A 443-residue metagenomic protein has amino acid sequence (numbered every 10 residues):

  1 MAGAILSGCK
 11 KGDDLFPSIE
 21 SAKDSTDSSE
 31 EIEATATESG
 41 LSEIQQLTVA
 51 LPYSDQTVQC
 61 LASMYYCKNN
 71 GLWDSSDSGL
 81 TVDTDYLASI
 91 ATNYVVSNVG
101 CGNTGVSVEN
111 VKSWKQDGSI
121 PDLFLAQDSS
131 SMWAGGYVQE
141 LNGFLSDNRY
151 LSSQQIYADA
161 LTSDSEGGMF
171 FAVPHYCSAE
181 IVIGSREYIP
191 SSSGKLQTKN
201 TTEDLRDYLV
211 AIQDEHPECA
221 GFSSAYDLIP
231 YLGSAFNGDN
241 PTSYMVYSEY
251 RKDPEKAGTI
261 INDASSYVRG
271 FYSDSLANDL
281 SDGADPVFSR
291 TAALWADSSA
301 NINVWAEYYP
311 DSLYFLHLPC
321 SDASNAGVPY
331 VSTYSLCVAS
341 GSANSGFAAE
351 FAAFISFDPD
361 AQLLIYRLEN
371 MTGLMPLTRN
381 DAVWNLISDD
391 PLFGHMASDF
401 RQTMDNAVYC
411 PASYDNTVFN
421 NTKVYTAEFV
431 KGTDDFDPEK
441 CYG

Functional and structural regions predicted by a protein language model:
L6-G8: C-terminal motif of bacterial Sec signal peptides marking the signal peptidase cleavage site
Y53-V95: Short, polar/charged alpha-helical segment
D85-I156, S192-S193, P286, A293-L294: Extracytoplasmic "Venus flytrap"/periplasmic binding protein-like
A126-I181, Y314-P319, H395: Hinge/lid segment of periplasmic solute-binding proteins
G167-H175, E180, E203-D253, A292: Extracytoplasmic/periplasmic solute-binding protein
L209, V246-S281, L318: Glycine-centered hinge/linker elements that transmit conformational signals in sensory and ligand-binding systems
N303, Y334-N416: Mature extracytoplasmic/periplasmic domains
S312-C337: Periplasmic-binding protein-like
